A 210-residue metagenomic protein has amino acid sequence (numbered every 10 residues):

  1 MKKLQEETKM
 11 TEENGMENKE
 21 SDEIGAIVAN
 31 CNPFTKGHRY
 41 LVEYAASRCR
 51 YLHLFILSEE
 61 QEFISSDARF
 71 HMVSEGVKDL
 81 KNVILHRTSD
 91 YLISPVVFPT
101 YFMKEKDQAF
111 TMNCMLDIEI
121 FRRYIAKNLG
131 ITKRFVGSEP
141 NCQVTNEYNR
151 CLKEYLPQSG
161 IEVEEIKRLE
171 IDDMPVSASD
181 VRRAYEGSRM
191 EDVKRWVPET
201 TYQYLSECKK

Functional and structural regions predicted by a protein language model:
M1-K210: Nucleotidyltransferase catalytic core that binds NTPs
